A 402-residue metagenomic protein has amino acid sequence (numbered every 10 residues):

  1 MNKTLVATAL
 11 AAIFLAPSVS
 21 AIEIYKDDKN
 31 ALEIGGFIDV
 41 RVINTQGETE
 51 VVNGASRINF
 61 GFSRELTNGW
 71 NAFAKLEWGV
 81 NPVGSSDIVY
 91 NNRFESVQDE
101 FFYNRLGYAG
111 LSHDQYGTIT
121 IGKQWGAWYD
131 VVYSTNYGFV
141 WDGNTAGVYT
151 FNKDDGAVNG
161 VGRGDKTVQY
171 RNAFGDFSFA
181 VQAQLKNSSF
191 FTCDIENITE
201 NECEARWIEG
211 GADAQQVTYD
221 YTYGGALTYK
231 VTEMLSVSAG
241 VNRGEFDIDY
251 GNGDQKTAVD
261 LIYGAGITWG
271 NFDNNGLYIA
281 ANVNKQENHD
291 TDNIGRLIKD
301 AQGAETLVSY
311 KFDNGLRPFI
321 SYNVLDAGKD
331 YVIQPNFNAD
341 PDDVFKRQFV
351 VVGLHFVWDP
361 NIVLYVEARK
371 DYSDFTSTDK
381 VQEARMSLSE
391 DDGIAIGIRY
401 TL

Functional and structural regions predicted by a protein language model:
M1-I22: Gram-negative bacterial Sec-dependent N-terminal signal peptides
E23-S188, T228-V231: Outer membrane beta-barrel
N30, T49-S56, F102-R105, G162-K166 (+6 more regions): Residues that define the transmembrane beta-barrel architecture of outer-membrane proteins
L32-V40, N68, A72-L76, I119 (+9 more regions): Transmembrane beta-strands of outer-membrane beta-barrel proteins
V40-N44, W78-P82, W125-A127, F174-D176 (+6 more regions): Transmembrane beta-strands of outer-membrane beta-barrel pores
N59-G61, Y108-L111, Q169-R171, A226-T228 (+5 more regions): Outer-membrane beta-barrel architecture
F174-D176, F356-W358, I362, L388-L402: Outer-membrane beta-barrel "beta-signal"
C203-R206, T218, G224-V352: Detector for outer-membrane/organellar transmembrane beta-barrel domains, recognizing the amphipathic beta-strand
